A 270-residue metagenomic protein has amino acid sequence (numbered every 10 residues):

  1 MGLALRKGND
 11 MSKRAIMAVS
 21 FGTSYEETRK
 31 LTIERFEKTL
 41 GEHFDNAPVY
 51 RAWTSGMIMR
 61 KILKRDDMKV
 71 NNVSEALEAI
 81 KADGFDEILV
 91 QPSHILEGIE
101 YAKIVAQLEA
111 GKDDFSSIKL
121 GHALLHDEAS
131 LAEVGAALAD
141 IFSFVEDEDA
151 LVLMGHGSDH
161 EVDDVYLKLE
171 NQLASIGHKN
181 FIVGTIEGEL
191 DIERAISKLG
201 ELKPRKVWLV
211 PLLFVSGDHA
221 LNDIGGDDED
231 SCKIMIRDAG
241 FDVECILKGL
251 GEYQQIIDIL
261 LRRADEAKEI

Functional and structural regions predicted by a protein language model:
G2-I270: Active-site-proximal alpha-helix that buttresses catalytic centers in soluble enzyme cores
